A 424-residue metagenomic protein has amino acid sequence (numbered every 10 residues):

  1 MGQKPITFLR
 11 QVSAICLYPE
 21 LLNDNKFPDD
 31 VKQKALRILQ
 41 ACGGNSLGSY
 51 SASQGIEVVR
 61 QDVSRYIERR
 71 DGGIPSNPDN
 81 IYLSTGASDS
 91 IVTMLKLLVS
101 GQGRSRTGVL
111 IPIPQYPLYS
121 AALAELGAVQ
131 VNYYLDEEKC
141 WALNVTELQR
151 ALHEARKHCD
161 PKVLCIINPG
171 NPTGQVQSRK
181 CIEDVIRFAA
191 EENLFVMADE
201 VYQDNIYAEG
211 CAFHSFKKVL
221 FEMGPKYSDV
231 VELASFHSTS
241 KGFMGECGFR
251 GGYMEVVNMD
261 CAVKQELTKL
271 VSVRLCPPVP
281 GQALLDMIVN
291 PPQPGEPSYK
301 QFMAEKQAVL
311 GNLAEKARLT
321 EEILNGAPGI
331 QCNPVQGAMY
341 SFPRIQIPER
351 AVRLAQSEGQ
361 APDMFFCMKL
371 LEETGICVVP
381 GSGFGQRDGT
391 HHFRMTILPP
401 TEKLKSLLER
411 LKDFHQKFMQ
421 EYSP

Functional and structural regions predicted by a protein language model:
M1-Q54, V58-P424: PLP-dependent class I/II
